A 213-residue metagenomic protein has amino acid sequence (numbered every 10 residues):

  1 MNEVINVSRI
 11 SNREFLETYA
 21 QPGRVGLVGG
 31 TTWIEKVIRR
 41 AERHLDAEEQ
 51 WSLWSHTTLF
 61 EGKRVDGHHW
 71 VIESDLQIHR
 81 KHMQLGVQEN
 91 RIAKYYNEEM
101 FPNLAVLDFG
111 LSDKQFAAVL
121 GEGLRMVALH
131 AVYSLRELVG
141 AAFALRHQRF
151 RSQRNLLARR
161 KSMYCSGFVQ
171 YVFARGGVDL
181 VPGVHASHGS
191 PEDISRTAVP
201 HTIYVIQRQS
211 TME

Functional and structural regions predicted by a protein language model:
M1-E213: Cysteine-nucleophile amide-bond enzymes
